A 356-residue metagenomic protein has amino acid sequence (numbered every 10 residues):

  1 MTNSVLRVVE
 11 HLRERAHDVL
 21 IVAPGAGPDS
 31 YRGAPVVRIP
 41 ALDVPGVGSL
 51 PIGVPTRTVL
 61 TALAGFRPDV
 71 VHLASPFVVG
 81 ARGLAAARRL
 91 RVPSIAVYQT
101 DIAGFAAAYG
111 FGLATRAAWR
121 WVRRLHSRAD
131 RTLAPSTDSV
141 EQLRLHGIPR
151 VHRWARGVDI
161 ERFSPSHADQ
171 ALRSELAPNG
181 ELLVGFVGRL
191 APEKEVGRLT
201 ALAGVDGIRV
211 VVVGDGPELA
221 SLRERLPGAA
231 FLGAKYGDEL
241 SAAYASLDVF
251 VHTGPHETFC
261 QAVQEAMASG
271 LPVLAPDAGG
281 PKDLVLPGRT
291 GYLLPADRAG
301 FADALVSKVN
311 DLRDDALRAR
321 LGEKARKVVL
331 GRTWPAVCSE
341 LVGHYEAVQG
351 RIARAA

Functional and structural regions predicted by a protein language model:
M1-P40, W334-S339, E346, A353: N-terminal subdomain of nucleotide-sugar transferases
A23, W119-D169, P178-N179, L232: Donor nucleotide-sugar binding/catalytic pocket of nucleotide-sugar-dependent glycosyltransferases
L63, H126, A234-K235, A242-L247: Short alpha-helical donor nucleotide-sugar binding micro-motif in glycosyltransferases
A177-G207, V211: Conserved donor-binding/catalytic core segment of Leloir-type glycosyltransferases
A220-D238: Nucleotide-activated donor-binding/catalytic signature segment of Leloir-type glycosyltransferases, i.e., the conserved
P255: Aromatic "clamp/platform" in nucleotide-sugar-dependent glycosyltransferases that forms part of the donor/acceptor
P272-A275, V285: Short hydrophobic beta-strand element within catalytic cores of glycosyltransferases and related nucleotide-activated
P287-G288, Y292-G300, K308-D315: Conserved acidic donor-binding segment of nucleotide-sugar-dependent glycosyltransferases
